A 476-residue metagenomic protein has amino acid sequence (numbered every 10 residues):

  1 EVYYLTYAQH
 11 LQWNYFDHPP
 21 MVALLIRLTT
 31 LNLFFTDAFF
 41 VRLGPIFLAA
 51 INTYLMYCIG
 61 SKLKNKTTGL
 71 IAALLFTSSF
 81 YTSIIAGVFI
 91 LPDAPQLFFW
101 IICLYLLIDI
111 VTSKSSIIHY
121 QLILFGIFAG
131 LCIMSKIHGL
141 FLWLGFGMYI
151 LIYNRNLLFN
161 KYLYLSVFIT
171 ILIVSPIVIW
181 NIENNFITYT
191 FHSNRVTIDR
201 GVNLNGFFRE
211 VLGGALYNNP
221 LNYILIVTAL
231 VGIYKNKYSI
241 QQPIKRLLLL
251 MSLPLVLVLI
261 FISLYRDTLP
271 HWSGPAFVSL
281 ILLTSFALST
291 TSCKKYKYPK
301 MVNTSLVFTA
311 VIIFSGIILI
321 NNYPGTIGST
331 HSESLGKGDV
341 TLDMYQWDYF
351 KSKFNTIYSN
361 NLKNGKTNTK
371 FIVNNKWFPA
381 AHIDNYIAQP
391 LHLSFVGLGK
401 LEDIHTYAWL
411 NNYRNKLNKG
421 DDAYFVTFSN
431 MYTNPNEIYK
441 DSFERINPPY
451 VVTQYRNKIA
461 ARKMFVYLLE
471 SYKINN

Functional and structural regions predicted by a protein language model:
E1-L5, N14-L28, N32-F40, Q346: Extracytoplasmic catalytic/substrate-binding loops of multi-pass membrane glycan-assembly enzymes
L43-L63, I102, L106: Transmembrane-helix motifs of polytopic, lipid-linked glycan transferases
K62-T67, C103-Q121: Membrane-interface transmembrane helices that cradle and orient dolichyl/undecaprenyl
A72-S78, A129, I133: Short helix- or helix-capping micro-motifs that position conserved polar/aromatic residues at function-defining sites
G87-P95: Short acidic/glycine- and proline-prone juxtamembrane loop motifs at membrane-interface regions of multi-pass membrane
L131, L142-K245, M251-R266: Transmembrane-lumen/periplasm boundary regions of multi-pass, lipid-linked membrane glycan transferases
T290-G328: Signature aromatic-anchored transmembrane alpha helix within multi-pass, membrane-resident enzymes that catalyze glycan
Y358-L362, S394-F395, G399-N476: Aromatic/acidic, Gly/Pro-rich catalytic loop(s) in extracytoplasmic/lumenal soluble domains of multi-pass membrane
